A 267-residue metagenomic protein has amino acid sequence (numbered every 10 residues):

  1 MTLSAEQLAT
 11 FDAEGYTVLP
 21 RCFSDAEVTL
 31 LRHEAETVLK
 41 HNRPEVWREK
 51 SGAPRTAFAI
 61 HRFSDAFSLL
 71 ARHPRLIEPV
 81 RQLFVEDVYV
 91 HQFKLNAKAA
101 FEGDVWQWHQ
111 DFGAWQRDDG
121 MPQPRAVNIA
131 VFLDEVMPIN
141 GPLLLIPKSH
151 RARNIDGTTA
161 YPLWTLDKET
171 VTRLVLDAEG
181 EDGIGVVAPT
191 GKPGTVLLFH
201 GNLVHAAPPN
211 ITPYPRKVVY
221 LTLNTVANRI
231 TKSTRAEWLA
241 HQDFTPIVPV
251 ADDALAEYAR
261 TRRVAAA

Functional and structural regions predicted by a protein language model:
M1-E14, L19-M121, T234, L239-A254: Non-heme Fe(II)-dependent double-stranded beta-helix
H41-E45, G52, P193-L198, N202-A267: Non-heme Fe(II)/2-oxoglutarate
Q92, P124-A130, N140, V186 (+1 more regions): Extracellular structured ligand-interaction cores
K98-A100, I146-R153, T222-N228: Short edge-strand/loop segments of extracellular domains
D104-W108, R117-D119, I139-L145, N154-T158 (+1 more regions): A short secondary-structure junction signal
H109-G113, E169-G183, P215, T234-L239: Short, surface-exposed loop/helix-turn segments at secondary-structure junctions that function as lids/hinges flanking
D118-P138, T190-G191, T222-T225: Short, conserved beta-strand element in jelly-roll/cupin
I139-V204: Double-stranded beta-helix
